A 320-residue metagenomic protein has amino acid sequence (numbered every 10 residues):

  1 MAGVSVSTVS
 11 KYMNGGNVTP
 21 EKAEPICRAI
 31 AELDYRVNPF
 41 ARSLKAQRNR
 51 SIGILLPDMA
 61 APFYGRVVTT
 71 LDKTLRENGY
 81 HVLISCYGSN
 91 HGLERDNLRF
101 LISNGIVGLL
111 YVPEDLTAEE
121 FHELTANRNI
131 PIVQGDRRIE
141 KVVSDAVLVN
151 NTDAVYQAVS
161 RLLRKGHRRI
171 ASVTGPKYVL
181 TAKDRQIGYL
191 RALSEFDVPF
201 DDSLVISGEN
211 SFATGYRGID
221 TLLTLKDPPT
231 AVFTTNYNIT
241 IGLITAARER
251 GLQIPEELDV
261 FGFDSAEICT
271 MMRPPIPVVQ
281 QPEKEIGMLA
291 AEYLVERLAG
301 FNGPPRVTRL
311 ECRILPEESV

Functional and structural regions predicted by a protein language model:
M1-R50: N-terminal helix-turn-helix DNA-binding module of bacterial transcription factors
V6-K11, L44-A60, E114, R169-P176: Short beta-strand segments enriched in small/hydrophobic residues
A31-T69, E77-Y80, G88-N90, F100-S103: N-terminal helix-turn-helix/winged-helix DNA-binding helices and compositionally similar short basic alpha-helical
E32, T70-N78, R99-G108, A118-E119 (+1 more regions): Bacterial carbohydrate/catabolite-sensing allosteric modules
G88-H91, E114-T117, N238: Short beta->alpha connector loops
G92-D96: Conserved ATP-dependent adenylate/AMP-binding module captured primarily in the ANL superfamily
